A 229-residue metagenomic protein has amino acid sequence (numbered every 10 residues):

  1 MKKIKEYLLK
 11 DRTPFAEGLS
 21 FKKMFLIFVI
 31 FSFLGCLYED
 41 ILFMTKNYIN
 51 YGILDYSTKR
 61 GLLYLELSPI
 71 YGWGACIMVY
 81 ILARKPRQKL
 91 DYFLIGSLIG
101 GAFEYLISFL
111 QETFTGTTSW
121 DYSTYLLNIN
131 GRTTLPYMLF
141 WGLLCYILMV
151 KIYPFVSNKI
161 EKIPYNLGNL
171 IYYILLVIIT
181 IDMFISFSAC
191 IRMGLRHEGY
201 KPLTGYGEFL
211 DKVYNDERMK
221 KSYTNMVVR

Functional and structural regions predicted by a protein language model:
M1-R229: Aromatic-rich, lipid-facing transmembrane alpha helices and their immediate juxtamembrane interface loops in integral
